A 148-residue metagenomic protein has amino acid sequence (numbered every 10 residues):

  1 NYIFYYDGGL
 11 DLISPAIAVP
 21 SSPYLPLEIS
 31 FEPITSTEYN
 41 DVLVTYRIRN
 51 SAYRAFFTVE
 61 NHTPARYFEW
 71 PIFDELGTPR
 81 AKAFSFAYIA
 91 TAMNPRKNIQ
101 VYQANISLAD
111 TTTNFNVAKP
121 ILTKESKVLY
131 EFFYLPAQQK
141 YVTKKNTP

Functional and structural regions predicted by a protein language model:
N1, I48-A52, L122-E125: Short, solvent-exposed loop/turn segments at conserved positions within beta-propeller repeat blades
N1, P33-Y46, A92-Y102: Acidic/hydrophobic-patterned starts of short beta strands in beta-sheet-rich repeat architectures
N1-L25, V142-P148: Terminal domain-start segments
N1-Y5, R54-F57, L129: Hydrophobic beta-strand positions in blades of beta-propellers and related beta-sheet-rich domains
V19-L27, P71-L76: Short coil/turn segments at the loop-to-beta-strand junctions that recur within blades of beta-propeller repeat folds
L25-I34, Y39, A81-M93: Beta-propeller blade termini
D41-V44, I48-F73: Long, charged/polar, surface-exposed segments that mediate recognition or autoinhibition
N61-P148: Acidic, small-residue rich beta-repeat scaffolds with periodic aromatic anchors
